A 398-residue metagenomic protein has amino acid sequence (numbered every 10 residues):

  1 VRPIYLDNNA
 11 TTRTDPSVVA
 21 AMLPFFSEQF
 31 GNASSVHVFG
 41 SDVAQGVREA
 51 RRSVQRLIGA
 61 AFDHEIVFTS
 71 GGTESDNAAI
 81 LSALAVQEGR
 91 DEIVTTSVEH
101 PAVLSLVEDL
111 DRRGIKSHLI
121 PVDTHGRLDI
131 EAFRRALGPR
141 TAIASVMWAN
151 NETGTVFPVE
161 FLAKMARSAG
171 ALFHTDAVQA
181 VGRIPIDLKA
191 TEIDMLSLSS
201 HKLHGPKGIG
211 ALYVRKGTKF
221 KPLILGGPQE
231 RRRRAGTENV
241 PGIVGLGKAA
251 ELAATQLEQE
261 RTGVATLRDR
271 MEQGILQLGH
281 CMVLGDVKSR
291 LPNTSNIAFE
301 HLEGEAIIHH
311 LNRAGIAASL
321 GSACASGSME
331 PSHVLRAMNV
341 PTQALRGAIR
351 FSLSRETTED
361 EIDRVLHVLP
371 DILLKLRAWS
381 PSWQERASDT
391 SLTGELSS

Functional and structural regions predicted by a protein language model:
V1-S398: Pyridoxal 5′-phosphate
